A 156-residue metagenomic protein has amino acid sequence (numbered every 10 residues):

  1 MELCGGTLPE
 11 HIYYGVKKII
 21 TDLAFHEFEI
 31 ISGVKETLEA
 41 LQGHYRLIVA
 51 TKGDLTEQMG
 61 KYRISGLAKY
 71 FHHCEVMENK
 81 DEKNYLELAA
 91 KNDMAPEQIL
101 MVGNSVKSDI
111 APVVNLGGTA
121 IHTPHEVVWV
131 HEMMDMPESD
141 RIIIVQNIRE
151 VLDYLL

Functional and structural regions predicted by a protein language model:
M1-I19: A metal-dependent, Asp-based hydrolase signature
I20-E27: Surface-exposed cleft-lining segments at the edges of enzyme active sites
K35, E39, R46, D54-L156: Asp-based, Mg2+/Mn2+-dependent phosphohydrolase catalytic module
T51: Conserved phosphate-coupling serine/threonine residues in phosphotransfer and NTP-handling enzymes
